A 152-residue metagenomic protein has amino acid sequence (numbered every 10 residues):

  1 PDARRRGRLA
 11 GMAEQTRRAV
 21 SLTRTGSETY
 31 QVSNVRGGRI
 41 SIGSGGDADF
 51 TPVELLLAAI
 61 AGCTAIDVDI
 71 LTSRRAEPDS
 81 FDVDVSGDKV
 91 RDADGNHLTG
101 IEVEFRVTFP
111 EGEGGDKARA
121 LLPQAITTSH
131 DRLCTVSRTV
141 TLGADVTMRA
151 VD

Functional and structural regions predicted by a protein language model:
R4-A58, V68-D152: Extended beta-strand/beta-hairpin segments
